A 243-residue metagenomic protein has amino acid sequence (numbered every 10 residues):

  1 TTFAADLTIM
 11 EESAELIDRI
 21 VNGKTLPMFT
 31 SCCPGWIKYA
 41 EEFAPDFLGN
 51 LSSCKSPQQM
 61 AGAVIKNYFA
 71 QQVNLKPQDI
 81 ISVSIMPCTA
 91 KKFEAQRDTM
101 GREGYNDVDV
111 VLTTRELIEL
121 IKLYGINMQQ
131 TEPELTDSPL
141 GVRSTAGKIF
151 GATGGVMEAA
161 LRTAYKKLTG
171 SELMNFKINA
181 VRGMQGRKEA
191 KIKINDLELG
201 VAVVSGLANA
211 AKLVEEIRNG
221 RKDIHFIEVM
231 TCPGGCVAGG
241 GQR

Functional and structural regions predicted by a protein language model:
T1-R243: Iron-sulfur-associated redox domains of electron-transfer enzymes in respiratory and anaerobic energy metabolism
